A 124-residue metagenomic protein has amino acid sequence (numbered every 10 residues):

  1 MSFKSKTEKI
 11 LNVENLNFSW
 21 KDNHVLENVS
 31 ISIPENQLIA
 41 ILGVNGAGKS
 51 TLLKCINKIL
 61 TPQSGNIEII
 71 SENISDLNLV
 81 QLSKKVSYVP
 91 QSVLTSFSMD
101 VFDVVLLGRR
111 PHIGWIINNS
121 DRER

Functional and structural regions predicted by a protein language model:
N23-H24, V80: Short coil-to-beta microelement around the adenine-binding A-loop and adjacent beta1/P-loop entry of ABC ATPase
L42-V44: The feature captures the beta-strand-to-loop junction immediately N-terminal to the Walker
N57: Helix-to-loop junction immediately C-terminal to a conserved catalytic motif
G65-N73, L82: Conserved ABC transporter NBD signature motif
D76, S92-L106, P111-I117: Conserved catalytic motifs of ABC-family nucleotide-binding domains
